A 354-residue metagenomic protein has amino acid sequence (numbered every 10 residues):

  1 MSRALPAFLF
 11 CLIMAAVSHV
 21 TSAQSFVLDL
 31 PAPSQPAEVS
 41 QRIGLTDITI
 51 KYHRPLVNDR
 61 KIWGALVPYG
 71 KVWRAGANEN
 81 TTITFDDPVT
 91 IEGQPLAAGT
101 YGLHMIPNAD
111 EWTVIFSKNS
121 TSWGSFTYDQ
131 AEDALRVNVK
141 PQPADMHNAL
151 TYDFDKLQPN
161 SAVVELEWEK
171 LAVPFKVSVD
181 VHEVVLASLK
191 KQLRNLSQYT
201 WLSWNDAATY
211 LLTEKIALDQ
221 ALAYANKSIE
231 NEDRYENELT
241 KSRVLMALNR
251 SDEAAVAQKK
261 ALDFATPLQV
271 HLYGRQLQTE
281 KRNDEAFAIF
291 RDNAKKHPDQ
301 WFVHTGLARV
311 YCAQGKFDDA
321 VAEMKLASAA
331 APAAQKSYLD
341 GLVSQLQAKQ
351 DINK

Functional and structural regions predicted by a protein language model:
D29, D47-A98, H104-L202, E232: Extended, well-structured beta-strand/loop surface patches that form recognition or cofactor-anchoring regions within
Q198, E232-D233, F264-T266, P298 (+1 more regions): Short coil turns that delineate tetratricopeptide repeat
W201, Y235-N237, P267-V270, W301-F302 (+1 more regions): Helix-start (N-cap) detector for alpha-helical repeat units in TPR-like alpha-solenoids, especially tetratricopeptide
D206, T240, L272, G306 (+1 more regions): Canonical tetratricopeptide repeat
E214-K215, L248, E280, Q314 (+1 more regions): Structural motif corresponding to the intra-repeat A-B loop/turn of tetratricopeptide repeats
